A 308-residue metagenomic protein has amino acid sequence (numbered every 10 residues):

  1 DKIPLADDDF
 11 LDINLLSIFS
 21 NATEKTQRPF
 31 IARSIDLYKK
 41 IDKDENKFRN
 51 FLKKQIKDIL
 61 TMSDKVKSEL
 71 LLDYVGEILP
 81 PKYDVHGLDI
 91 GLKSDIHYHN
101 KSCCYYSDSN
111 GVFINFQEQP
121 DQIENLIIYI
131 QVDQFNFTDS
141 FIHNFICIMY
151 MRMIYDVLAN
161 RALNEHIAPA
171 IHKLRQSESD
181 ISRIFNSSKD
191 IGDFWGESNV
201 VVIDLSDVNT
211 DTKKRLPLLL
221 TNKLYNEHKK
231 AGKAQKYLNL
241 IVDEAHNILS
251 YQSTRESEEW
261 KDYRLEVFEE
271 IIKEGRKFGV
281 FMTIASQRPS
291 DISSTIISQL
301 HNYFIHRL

Functional and structural regions predicted by a protein language model:
K2-E270: P-loop NTPase motor domains
A22, R264-L308: Conserved ATP-driven motor cores of ASCE-family P-loop NTPases powering translocation/secretion/packaging/pilus
